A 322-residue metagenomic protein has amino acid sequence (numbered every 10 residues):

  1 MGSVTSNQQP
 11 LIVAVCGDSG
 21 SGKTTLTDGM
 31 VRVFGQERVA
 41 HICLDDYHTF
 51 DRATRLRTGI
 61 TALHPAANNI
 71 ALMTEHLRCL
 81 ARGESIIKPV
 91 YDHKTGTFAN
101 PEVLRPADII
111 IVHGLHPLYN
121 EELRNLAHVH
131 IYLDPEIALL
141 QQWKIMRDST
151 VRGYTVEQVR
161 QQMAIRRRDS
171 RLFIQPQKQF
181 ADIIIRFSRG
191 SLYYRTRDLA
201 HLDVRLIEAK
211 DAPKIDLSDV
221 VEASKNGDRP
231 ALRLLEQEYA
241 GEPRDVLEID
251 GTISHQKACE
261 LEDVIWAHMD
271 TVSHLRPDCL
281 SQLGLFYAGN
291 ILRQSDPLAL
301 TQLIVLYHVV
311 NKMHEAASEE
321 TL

Functional and structural regions predicted by a protein language model:
S3, R147-L322: C-terminal accessory "lid"/substrate-recognition subdomains
S3-P10: Phosphate-binding P-loop
I12-A14: Short hydrophobic/aromatic beta-strand immediately N-terminal to the Walker A/P-loop
S19: The conserved Walker
K23: Conserved lysine of the Walker
L26, M30: Hydrophobic positions on the alpha1 helix immediately C-terminal to the Walker A/P-loop
Q36-C43, T49-F98, I109: Conserved nucleotide-sensing/catalytic segment adjacent to the nucleotide-binding pocket in NTP-handling enzymes
P101-S149: ATP-dependent NMP and nucleoside kinases share a basic, alpha-helical "lid"
